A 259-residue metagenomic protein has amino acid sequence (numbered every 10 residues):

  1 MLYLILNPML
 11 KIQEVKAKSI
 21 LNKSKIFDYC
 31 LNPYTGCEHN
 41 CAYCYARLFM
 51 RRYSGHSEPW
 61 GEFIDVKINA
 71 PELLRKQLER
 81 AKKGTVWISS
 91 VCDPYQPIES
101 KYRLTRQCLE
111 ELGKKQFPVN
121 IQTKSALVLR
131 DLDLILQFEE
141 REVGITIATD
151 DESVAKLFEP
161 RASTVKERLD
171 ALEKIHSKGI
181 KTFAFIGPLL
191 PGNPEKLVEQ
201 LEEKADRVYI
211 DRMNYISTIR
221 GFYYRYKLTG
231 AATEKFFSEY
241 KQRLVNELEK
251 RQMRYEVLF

Functional and structural regions predicted by a protein language model:
L2-E142, D150-S153, V165, S177: Conserved Radical SAM active-site core
L2-K16, N22-K23, L189-F259: Auxiliary Fe-S-binding modules of radical SAM enzymes
L73-L74, L104-C108, D131, T164-L172 (+2 more regions): A general structural detector for well-ordered alpha-helical segments in enzyme core domains, enriched
T85-W87, P118-N120, E142-G144, K181-F183 (+2 more regions): Structural preference for beta-strand elements that scaffold enzyme active sites
V91-D93, K124-A126, T146-D150, G187-L189 (+2 more regions): Active-site beta-loop-alpha junctions enriched in small/polar residues
E110-G113, L136, L169-G179, V245-M253: Surface-exposed amphipathic alpha-helices with a cationic face
D133-D151, D206-I219: Non-cysteine beta-strand/loop elements that form the S-adenosyl-L-methionine
E159-R161, A171-P194: Conserved strand-turn element in the central/C-terminal portion of the radical SAM core barrel that lines
